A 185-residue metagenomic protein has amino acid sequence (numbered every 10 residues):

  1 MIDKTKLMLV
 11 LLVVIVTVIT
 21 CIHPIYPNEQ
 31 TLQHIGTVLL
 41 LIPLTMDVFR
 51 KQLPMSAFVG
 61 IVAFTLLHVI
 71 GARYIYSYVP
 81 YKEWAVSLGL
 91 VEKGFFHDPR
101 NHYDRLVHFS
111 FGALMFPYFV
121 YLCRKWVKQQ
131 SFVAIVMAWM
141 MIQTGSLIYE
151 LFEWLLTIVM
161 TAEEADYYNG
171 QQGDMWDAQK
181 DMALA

Functional and structural regions predicted by a protein language model:
M1-L11: N-terminal membrane topogenic signal
K4-T5, Q52-S56, Q130-I135: Membrane-helix interface segments
V13-L40, T45-A113: "…centered on the first transmembrane helix and the immediately adjacent amphipathic helix/loop
I15, A63, F116-V120, G145-Y149: Alpha-helical transmembrane segments of polytopic integral membrane proteins, especially the permease/helical cores
P27-Q30, Y103, S146-A185: Interfacial helix-loop-helix junctions of multi-pass membrane proteins
L39-V48, S110-W126, I158-E164, A183-A185: Membrane-interfacial alpha-helical segments at the cytosolic side of multi-pass membrane proteins
V69-Y74, T144-L151: Transmembrane alpha-helical segments that form the membrane-embedded catalytic/substrate-channel core of multi-pass
V127-Q143: Internal alpha-helical transmembrane segments of multi-pass membrane proteins
